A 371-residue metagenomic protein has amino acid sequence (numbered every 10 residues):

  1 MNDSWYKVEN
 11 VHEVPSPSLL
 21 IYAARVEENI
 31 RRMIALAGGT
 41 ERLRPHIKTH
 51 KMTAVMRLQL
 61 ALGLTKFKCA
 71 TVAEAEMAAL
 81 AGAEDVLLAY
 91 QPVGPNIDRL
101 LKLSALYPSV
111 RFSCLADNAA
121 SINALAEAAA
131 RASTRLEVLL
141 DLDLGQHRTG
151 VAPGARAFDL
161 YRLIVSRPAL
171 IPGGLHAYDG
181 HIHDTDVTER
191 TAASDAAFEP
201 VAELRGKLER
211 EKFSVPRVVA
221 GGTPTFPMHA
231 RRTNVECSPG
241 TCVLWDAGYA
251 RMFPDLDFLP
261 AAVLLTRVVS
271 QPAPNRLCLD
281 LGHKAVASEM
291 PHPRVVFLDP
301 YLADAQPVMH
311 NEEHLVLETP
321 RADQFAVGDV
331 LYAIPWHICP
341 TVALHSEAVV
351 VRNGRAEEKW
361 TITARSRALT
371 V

Functional and structural regions predicted by a protein language model:
N2-I21: Generic N-terminal amphipathic, Lys/Arg-enriched alpha-helix
N2-Y6, R25-V55, K68: N-terminal glycine-rich anion-binding loops that anchor highly charged ligand groups
V26, K48, A78, L140 (+5 more regions): Conserved, mostly hydrophobic/aromatic
L36-P45, Q59-T65, R135, E211-V218: Short beta-strand/loop segments at the ligand-binding rim of alpha/beta enzyme cores
H46-H183: Active-site-proximal beta-alpha core segment in soluble small-molecule metabolic enzymes
E137, D143-P254: Active-site loop/helix belt of alpha/beta enzymes
P224-L302: Active-site loop ensemble at the mouth of alpha/beta enzyme cores that anchors a bound cofactor
P272-V371: C-terminal accessory subdomain/extension
